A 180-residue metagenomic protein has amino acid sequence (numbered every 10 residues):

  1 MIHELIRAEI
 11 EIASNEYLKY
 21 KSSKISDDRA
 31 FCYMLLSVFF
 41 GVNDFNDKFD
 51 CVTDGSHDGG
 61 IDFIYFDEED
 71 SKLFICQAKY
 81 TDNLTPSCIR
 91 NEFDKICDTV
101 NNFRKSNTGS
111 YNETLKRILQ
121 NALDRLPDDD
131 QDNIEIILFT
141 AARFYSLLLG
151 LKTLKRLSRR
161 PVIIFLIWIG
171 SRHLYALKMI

Functional and structural regions predicted by a protein language model:
M1-I180: Mixed-charge (Asp/Glu-Lys/Arg
